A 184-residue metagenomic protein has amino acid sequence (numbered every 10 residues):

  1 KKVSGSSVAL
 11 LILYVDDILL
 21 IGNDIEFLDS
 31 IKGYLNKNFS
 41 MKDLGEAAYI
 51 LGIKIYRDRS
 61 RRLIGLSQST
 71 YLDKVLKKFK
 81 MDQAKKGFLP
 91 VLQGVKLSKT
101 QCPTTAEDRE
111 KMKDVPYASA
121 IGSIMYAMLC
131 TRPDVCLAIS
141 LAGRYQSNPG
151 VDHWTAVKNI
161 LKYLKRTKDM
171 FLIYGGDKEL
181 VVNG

Functional and structural regions predicted by a protein language model:
K1-G22, L35, E46-Y56, L141-A142: Catalytic palm active-site di-aspartate
V3-V15, R61-G184: Divalent metal-binding acidic/histidine catalytic loops
D24-K32: Classical protein tyrosine phosphatase
I25, I55, M125: Short, flexible micro-motifs
G33-D43: A common structural junction motif
M41-D43, I55, Q83: Residue-level detector of short coil/turn "hinge" positions at structural boundaries
